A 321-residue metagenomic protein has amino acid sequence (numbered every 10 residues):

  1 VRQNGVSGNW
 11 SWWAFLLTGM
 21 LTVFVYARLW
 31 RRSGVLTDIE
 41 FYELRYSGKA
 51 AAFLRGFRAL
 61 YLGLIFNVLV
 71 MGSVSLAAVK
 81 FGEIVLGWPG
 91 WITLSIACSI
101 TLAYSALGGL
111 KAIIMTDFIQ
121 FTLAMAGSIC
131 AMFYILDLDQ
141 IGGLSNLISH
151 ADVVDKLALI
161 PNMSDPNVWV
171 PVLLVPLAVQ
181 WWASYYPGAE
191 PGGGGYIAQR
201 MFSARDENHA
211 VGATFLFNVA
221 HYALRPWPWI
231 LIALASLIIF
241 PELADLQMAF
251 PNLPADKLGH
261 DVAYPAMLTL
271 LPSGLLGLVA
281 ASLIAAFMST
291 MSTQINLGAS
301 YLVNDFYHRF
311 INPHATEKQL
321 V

Functional and structural regions predicted by a protein language model:
R2-S11, E43, T122-G277: Loop-to-helix junctions at membrane interfaces in multi-pass transport proteins
V6-S105, A158-N162, V179-P187, Q199 (+1 more regions): Helix-loop-helix module between adjacent transmembrane segments
F15-G19, A59, G63, C98-L102 (+6 more regions): Residue-level recognition of pore/gate-forming positions within transmembrane alpha-helices of multi-pass
R28-V35, E83, K111-I114, Y134-L144 (+3 more regions): Juxtamembrane transmembrane-helix termini
V35-I39, E43-A50, G109-F118, A189-P228 (+5 more regions): Hydrophobic, small-residue-rich membrane helices and short re-entrant helix-turn-helix hairpins that build
I84, W88-G142, S149, A266 (+1 more regions): The structured alpha-helical core of multi-pass membrane proteins
K257-M288, S292, H308-V321: Membrane-embedded translocation segments of transport machinery
